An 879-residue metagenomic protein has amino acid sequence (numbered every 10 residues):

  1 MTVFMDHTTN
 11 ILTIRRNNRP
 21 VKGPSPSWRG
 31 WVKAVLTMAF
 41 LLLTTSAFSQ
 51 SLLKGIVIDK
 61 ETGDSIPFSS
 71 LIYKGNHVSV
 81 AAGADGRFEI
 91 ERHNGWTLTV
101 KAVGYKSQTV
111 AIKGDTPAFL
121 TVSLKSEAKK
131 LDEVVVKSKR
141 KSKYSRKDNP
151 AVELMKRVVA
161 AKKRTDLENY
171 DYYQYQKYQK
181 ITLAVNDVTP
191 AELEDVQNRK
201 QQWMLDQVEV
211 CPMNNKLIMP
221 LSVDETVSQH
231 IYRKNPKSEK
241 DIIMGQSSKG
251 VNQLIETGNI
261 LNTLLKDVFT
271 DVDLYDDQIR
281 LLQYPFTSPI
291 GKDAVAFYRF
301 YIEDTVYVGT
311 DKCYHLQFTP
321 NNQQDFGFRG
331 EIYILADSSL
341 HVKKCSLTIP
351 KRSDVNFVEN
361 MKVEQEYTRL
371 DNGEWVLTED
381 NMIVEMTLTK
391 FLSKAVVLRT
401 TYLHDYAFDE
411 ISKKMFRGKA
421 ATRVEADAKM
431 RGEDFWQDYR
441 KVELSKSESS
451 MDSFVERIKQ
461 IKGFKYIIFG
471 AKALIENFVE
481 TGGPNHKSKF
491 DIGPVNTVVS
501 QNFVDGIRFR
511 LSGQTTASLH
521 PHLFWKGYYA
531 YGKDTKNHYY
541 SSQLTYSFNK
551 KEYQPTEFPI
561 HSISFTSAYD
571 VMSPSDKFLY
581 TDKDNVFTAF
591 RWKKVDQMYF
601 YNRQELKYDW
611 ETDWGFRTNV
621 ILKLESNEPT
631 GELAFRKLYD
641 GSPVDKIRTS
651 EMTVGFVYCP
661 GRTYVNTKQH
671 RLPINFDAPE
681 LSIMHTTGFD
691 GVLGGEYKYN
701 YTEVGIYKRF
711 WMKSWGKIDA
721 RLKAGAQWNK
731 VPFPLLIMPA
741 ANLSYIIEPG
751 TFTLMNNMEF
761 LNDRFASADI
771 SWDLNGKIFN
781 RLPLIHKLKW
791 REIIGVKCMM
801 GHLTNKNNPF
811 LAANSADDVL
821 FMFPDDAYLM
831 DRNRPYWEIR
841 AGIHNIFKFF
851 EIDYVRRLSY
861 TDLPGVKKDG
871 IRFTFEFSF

Functional and structural regions predicted by a protein language model:
K22-G30: Glycine-biased, low-complexity coil/linker segments
S51-L53, K60-G75: Short, ordered, surface-exposed loop/turn motifs in non-cytosolic proteins
L53-D59, G86, V122: A short, amphipathic beta-strand motif
I58, S70, A102-Y105, F119-L167: Short, acidic, small-residue-rich periplasmic hinge/interaction motif at the N-terminus of Gram-negative outer-membrane
Y73-K74, T99-V110: A short, solvent-exposed loop/turn motif at the edges and junctions of modular extracellular/periplasmic domains
N76-R87: Short, acidic Ser/Thr/Gly-rich low-complexity loop/linker segments typical of extracellular and cell-surface proteins
R140-C313, T319-G327, T389-G493, T497-S500 (+6 more regions): Structured extracytoplasmic
Y284-F286, F408, G418-F879: Exposed, low-structure sequence patches enriched in small/polar residues
